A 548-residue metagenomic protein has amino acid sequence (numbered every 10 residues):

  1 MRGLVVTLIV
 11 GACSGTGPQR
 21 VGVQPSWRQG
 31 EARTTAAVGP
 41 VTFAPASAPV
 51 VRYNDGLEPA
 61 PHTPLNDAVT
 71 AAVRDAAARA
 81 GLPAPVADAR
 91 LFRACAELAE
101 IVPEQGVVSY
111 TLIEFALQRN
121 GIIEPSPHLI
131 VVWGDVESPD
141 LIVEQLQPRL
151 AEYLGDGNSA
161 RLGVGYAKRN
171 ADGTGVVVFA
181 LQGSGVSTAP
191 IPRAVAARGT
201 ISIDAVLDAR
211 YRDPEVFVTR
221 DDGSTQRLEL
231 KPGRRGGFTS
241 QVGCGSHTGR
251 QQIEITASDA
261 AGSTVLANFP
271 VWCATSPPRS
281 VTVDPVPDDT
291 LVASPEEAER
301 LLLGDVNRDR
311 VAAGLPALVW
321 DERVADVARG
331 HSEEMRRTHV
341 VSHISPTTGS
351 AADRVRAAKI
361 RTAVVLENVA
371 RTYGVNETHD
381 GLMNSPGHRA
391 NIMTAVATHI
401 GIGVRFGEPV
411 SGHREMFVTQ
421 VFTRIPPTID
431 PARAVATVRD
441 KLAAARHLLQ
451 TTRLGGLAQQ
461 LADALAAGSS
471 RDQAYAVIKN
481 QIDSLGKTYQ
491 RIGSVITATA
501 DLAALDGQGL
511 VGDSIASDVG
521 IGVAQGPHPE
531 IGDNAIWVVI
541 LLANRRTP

Functional and structural regions predicted by a protein language model:
M1-T7: Sec-dependent signal peptide recognition, specifically the positively charged N-region followed immediately by
V10-A12: C-terminal motif of bacterial Sec signal peptides marking the signal peptidase cleavage site
G17-P548: Functional surface patches built around histidine and acidic residues
